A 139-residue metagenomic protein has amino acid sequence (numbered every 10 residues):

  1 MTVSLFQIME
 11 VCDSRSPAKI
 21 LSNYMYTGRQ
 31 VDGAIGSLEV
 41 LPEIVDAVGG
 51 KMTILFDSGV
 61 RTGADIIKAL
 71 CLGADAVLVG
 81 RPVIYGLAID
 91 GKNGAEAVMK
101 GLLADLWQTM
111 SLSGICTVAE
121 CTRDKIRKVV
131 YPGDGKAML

Functional and structural regions predicted by a protein language model:
M1-I44, G86-I89: Glycine/Thr-rich beta-alpha phosphate-binding loop at enzyme active sites
E39-D57, R61-L139: Alpha/beta catalytic cores of nucleotide-metabolism and tRNA/nucleoside-modifying enzymes
